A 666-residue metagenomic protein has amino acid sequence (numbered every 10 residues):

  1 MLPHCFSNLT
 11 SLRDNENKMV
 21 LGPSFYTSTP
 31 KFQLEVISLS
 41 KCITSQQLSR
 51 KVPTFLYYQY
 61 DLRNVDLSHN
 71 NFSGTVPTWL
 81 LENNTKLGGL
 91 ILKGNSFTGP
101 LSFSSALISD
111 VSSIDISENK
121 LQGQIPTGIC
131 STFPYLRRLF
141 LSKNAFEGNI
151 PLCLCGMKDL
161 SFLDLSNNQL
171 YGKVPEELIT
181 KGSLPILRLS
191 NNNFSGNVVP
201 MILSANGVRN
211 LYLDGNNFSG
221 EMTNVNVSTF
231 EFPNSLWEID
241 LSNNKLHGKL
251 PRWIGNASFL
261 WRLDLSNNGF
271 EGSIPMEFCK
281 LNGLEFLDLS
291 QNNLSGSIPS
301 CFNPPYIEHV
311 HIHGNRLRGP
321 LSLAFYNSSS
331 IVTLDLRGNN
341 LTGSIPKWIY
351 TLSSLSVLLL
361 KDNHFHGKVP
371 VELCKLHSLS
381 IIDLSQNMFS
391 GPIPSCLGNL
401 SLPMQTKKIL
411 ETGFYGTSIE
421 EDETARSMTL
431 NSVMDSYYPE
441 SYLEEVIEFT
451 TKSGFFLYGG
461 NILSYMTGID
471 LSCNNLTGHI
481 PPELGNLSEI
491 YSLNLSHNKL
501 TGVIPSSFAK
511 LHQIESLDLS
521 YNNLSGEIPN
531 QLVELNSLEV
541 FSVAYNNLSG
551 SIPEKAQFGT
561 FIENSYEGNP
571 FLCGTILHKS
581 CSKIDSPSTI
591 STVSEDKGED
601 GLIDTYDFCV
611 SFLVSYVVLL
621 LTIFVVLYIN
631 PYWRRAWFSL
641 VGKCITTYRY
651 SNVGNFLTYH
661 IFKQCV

Functional and structural regions predicted by a protein language model:
M1-I584: Change "centered on extracellular leucine-rich repeats
C581-V666: Terminal membrane/secretory targeting segments in land-plant proteins
